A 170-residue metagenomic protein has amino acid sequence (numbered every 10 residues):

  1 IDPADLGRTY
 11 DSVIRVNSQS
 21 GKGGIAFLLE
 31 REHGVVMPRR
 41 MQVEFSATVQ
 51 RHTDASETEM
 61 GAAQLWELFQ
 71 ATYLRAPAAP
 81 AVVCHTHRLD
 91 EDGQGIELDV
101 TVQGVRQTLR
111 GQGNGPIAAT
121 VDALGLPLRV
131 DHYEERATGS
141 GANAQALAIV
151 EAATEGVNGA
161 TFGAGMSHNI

Functional and structural regions predicted by a protein language model:
D2-I170: Terminal or standalone catalytic/regulatory effector modules within metabolic enzymes and repeat proteins
